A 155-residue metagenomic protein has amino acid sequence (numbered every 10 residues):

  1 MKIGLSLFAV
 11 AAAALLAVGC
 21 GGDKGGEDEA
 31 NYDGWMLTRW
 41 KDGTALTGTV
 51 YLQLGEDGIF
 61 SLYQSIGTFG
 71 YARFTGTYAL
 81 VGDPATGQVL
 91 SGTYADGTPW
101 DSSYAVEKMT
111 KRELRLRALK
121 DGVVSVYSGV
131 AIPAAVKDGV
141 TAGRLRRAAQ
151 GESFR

Functional and structural regions predicted by a protein language model:
M1-F8: Bacterial N-terminal signal peptides that target proteins for export
L16-G19: C-terminal motif of bacterial Sec signal peptides marking the signal peptidase cleavage site
G21-T75, V81-R155: Lipid interaction determinants
